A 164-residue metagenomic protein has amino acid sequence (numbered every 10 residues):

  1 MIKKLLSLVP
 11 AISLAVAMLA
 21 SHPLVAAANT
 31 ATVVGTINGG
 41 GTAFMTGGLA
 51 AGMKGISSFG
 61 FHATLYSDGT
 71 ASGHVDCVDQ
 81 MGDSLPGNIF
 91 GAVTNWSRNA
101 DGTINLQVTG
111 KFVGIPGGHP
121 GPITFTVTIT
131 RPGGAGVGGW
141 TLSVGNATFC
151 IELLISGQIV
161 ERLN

Functional and structural regions predicted by a protein language model:
M1-I12: Bacterial N-terminal signal peptides that target proteins for export
P10, G39, L106-G110, L142: Residue-level detector of buried hydrophobic side-chain packing in well-ordered secondary-structure elements
V16-V25: C-terminal segment of classical bacterial N-terminal signal peptides
V25-T46: Boundary/junction segments of secreted and surface-exposed precursor proteins
L49-F125: Predominantly extracellular/secreted and cell-surface proteins with exposed, flexible low-complexity segments
S72-V78, G134-A147: Short polybasic amphipathic segments
I89-G91, S143-N164: Edge beta-strand at a domain terminus
G118-L142: A short, surface-exposed beta-strand/turn
